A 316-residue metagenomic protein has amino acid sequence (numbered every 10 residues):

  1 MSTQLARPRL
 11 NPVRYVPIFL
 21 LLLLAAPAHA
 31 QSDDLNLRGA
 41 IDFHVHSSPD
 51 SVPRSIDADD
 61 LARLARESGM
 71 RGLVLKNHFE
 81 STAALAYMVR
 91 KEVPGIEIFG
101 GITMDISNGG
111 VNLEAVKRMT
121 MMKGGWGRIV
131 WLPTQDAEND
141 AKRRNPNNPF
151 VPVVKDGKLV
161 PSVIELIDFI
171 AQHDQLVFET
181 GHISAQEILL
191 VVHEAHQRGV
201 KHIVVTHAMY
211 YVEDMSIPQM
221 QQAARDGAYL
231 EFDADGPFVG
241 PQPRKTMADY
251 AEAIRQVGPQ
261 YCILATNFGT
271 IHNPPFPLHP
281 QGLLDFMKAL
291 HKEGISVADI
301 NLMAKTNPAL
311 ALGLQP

Functional and structural regions predicted by a protein language model:
Y15-A25: Bacterial N-terminal signal peptides
A30-I96: An N-terminally biased module of ancient metal coordination in phosphate/nucleic-acid-related enzymes
D34, A86-G95, R118-G125, I170-A171 (+3 more regions): Acidic (Asp/Glu)-rich catalytic clusters
A40-D42, G72, E97-F99, G127-W131 (+4 more regions): Structural preference for beta-strand elements that scaffold enzyme active sites
G109-V205: Extended substrate/RNA-proximal surfaces in nucleic-acid metabolism proteins
L176-G181, A185-M247: Catalytic pocket-lining loop regions of alpha/beta-barrel enzymes, especially the amidohydrolase/enolase/GH5 lineages
D233, V257-F276: Short acidic/histidine-rich active-site segments
H279, L283-P316: Mid-to-C-terminal alpha-helical segments outside catalytic/metal-binding sites
